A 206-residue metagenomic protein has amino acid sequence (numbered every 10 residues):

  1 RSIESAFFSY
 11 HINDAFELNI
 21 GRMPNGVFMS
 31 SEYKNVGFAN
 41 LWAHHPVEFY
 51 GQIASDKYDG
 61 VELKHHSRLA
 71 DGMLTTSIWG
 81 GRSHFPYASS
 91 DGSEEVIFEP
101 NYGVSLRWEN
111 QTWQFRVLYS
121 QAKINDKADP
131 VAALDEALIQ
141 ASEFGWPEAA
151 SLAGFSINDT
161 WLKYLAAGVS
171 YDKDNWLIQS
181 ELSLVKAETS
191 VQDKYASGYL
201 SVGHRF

Functional and structural regions predicted by a protein language model:
R1-F85, F98-P100, R107-Q114, S201-H204: Outer membrane beta-barrel
S2, G51-S55, G92-E99, S156-W161 (+1 more regions): Replace "Gram-negative outer membrane beta-barrel proteins" with "bacterial and organellar outer membrane beta-barrel
F16, S30-S31, E95, Y102 (+2 more regions): Generic structural signal for short, flexible, solvent-exposed coil/loop and linker residues
E32-N35, H65, S89-S93, D129-A132 (+2 more regions): Surface-exposed beta-strand edges and their flanking turn/coil or helix-capping segments
N35-L41, S93-E99, A132-A141: Flexible, surface-exposed loop regions and adjacent strand-edge segments of Gram-negative outer-membrane beta-barrel
A43-V47, Y87-S89, P147-A153: Extracytoplasmic loops and strand-loop junctions of Gram-negative outer membrane beta-barrel proteins
L74-S77, Y87-G92, L118, A128-D129: A short secondary-structure junction signal
W108-F206: Detector for outer-membrane/organellar transmembrane beta-barrel domains, recognizing the amphipathic beta-strand
